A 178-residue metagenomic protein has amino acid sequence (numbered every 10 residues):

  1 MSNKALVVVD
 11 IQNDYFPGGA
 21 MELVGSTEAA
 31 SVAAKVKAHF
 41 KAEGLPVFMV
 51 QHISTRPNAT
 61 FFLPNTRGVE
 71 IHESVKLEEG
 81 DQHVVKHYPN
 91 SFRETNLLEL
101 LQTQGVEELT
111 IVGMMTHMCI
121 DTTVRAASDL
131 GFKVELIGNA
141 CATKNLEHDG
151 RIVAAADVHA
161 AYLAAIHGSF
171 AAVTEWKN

Functional and structural regions predicted by a protein language model:
S2-A5, S31-E43, T60-N178: Active-site-adjacent betaalpha module
L6-Q12: N-terminal nucleotide-binding beta1-loop-alpha1 segment
V8, P46-H52, I137: Short beta-strand segments at enzyme active-site cores
I11, M21-E22, R125: Bulky hydrophobic/aromatic packing residues
N13-D14, A160: Intrinsically disordered, low-complexity segments enriched in small/polar residues
Y15-G19, R56-A59, K144-E147: A short acidic, helix-capping loop that chelates divalent metal ions and anchors anionic groups
F16-S26, R151-I152: Acidic/histidine-rich helix-loop elements that form or flank divalent-metal/phosphate-binding sites at the catalytic
H52, P57, G68: Glycine-rich, small/polar surface segments that engage phosphate groups of diverse ligands
